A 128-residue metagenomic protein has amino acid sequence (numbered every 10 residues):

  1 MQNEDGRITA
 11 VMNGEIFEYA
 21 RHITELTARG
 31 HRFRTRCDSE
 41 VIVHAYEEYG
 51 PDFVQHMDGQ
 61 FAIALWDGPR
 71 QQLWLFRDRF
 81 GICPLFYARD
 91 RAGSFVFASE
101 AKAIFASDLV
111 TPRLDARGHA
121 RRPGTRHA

Functional and structural regions predicted by a protein language model:
M1-A128: Cysteine-centered catalytic environments shared across enzyme families
